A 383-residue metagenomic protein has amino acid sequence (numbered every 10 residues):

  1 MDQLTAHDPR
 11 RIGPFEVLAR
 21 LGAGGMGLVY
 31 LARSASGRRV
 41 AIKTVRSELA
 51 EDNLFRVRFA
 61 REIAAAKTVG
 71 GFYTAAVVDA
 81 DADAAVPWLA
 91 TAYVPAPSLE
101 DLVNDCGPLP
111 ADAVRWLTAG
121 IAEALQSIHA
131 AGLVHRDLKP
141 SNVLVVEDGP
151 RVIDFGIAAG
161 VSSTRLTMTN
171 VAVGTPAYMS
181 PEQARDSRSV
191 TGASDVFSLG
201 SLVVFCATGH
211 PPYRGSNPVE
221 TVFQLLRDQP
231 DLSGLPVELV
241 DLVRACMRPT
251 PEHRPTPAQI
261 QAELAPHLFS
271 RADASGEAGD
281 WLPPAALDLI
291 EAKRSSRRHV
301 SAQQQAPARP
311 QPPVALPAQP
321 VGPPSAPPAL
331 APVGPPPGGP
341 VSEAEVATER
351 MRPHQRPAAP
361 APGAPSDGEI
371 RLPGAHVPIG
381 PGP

Functional and structural regions predicted by a protein language model:
M1-V300: Eukaryotic protein kinase
A272-G382: Regulatory extensions appended to serine/threonine kinase catalytic cores
